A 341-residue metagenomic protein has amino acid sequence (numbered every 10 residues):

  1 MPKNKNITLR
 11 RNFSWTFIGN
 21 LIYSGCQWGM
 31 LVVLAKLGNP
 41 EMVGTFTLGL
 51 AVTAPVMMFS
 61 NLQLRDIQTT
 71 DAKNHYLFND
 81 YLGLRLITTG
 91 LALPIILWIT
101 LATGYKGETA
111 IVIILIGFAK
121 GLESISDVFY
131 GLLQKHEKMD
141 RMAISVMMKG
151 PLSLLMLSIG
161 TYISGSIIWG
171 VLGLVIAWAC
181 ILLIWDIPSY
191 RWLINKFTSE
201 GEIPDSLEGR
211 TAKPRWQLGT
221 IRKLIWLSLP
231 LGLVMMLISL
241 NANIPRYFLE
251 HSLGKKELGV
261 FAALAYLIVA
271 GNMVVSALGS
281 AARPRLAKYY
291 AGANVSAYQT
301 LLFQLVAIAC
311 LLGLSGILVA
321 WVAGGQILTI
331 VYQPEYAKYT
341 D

Functional and structural regions predicted by a protein language model:
M1-K5, L9, D140, I144 (+5 more regions): Interhelical loop/hinge segments that connect adjacent transmembrane helices in multipass membrane
N6-R10, D66-Y76, G121-M148, I168 (+1 more regions): Membrane-interface junctions at transmembrane-helix termini in multi-pass inner-membrane proteins
T8-L62, L93, G150-L154, W226-K255 (+1 more regions): Signature of the first transmembrane helix
L9-R10, G44, K73-I87, I221 (+5 more regions): Interfacial transmembrane-helix starts/ends
L37-P40, H75, K106, H136 (+2 more regions): Helix-loop interface residues and adjacent transmembrane-helix termini in multi-pass membrane transporters, primarily
P40-E41, T100-I116, K255-K256, W321-D341: Interfacial segments at transmembrane-helix termini and the short loops linking adjacent helices
M57-Y76, K135, L264-A293, Q299-L305: Helix-loop junctions and terminal segments of transmembrane helices in multi-pass membrane transport/translocation
A110-G117, I144-N195: Hydrophobic alpha-helical transmembrane segments
